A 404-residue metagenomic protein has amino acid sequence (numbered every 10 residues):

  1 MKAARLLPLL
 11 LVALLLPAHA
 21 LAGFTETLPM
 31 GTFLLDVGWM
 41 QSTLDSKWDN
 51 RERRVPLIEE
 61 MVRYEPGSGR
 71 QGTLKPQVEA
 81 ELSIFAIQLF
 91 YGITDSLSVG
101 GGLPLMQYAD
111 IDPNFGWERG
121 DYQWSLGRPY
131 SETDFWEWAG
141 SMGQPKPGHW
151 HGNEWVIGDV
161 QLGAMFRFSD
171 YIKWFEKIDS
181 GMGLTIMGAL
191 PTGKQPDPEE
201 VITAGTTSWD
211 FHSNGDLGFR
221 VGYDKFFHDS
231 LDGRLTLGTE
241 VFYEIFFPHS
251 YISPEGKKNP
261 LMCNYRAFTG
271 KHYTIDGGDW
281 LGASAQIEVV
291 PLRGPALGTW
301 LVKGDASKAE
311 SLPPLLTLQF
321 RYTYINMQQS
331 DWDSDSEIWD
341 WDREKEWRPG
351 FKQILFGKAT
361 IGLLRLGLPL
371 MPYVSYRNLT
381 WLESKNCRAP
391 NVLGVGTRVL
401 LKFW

Functional and structural regions predicted by a protein language model:
P8-A18: Bacterial N-terminal signal peptides
L21-G31, S96, D112, D170-M182 (+6 more regions): Short loop/turn motifs that connect adjacent beta-strands in outer-membrane beta-barrel proteins
G23-G163, K173, L190-K194, P198-T206 (+4 more regions): A subset of solvent-exposed loop/turn segments in beta-rich extracellular surface proteins, enriched in glycine
V37, I87-Y91, G101, L162-F168 (+7 more regions): Residues on the lipid-exposed face of transmembrane beta-strands in outer-membrane beta-barrel proteins
W39-D45, L103-A109, D159, F168 (+7 more regions): Transmembrane beta-strands of outer-membrane beta-barrel pores
L57, M61, Q123-Q144, H249-W404: Outer membrane beta-barrel transmembrane domains
P76-S83, H149-G158, F211-D216, Y273-W280 (+2 more regions): Short sequence motifs at beta-strands and strand-loop junctions characteristic of Gram-negative outer-membrane
F211-K257: Hydrophobic, aromatic-enriched interface-forming segments
